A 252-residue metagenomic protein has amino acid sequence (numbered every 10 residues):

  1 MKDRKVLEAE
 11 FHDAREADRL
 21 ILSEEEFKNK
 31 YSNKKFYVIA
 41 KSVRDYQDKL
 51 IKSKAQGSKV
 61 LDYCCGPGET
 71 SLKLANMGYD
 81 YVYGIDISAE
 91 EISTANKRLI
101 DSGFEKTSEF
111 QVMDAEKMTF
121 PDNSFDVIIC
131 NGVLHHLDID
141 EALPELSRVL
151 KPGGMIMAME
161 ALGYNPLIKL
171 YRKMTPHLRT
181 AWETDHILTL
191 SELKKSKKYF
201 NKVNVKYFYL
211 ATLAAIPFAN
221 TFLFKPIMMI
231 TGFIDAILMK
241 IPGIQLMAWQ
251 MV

Functional and structural regions predicted by a protein language model:
M1-N29: N-terminal, positively charged/glycine-rich alpha-helical extensions of SAM-dependent methyltransferases
K34-G57, K73: Conserved alpha-helix/loop element of class I SAM-dependent methyltransferases that forms part of the SAM/SAH-binding
L61, P67-K117: Class I SAM-dependent methyltransferase SAM/SAH-binding core
E116-V127: A short acidic, Gly/Pro-enriched loop at the edge of an enzyme's catalytic core that lines a small-molecule cofactor
E141-P152: A short glycine-rich, Lys/Arg-flanked "PGG" loop and its adjoining helix->strand segment in the class I
M157-T180: Conserved class I S-adenosyl-L-methionine
D185-V205: Short alpha-helix
Y207-V252: A C-terminal cap/extension of S-adenosyl-L-methionine-dependent methyltransferases that defines the acceptor-substrate
